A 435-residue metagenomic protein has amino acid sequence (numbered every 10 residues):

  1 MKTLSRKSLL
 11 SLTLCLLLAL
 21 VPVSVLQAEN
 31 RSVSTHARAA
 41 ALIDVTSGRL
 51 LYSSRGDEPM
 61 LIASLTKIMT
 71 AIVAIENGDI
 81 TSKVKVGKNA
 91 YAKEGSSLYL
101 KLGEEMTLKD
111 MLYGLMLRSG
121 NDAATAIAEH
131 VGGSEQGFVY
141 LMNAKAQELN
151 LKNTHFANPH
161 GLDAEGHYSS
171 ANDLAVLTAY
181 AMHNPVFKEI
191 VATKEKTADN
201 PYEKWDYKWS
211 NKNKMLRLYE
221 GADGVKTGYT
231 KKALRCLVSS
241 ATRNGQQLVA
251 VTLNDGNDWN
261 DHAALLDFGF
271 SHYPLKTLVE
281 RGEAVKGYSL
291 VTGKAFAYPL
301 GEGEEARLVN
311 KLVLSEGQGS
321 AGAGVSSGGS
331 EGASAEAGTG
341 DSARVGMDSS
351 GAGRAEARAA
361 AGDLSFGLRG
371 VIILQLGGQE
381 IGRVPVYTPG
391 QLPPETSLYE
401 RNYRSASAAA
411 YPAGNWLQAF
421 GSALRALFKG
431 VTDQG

Functional and structural regions predicted by a protein language model:
K2-A28: Sec-dependent N-terminal signal peptides of Gram-positive bacterial secreted proteins and lipoproteins
K2-L9, L108, A409, A413-F420: Structural motif marking the loop-to-transmembrane transition
S5, K83-V84, H155, I190-V191 (+1 more regions): A generic structural-conservation signal
A19, R31-V33, A241, D363: Sterically constrained small-residue positions within well-ordered secondary structures of folded domains
V25-P185: Active-site-adjacent loops and short helices of periplasmic peptidoglycan-processing enzymes
K152, D163-Y168, N172-D173, T178-G435: Domain-terminus/edge residues, biased toward the C-terminal soluble/receptor-binding domains of extracytoplasmic
